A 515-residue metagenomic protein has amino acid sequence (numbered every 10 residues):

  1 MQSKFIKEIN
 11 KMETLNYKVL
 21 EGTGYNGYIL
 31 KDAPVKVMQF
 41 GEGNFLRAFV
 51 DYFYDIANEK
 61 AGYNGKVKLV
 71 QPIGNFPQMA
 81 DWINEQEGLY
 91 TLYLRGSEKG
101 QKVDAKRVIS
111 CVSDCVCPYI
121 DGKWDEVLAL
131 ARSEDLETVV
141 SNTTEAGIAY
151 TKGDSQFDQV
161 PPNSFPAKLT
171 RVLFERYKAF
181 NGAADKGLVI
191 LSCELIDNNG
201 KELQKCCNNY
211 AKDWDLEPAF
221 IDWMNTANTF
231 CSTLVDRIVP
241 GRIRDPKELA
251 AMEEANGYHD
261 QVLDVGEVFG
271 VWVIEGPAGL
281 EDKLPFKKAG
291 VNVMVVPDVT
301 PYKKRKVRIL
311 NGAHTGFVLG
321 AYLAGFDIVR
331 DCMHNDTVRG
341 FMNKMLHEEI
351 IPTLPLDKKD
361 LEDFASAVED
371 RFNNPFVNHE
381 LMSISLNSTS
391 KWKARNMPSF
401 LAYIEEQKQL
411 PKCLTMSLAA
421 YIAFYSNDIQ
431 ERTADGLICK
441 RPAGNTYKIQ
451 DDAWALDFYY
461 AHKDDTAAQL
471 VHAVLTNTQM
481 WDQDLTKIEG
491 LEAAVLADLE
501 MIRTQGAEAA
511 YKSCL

Functional and structural regions predicted by a protein language model:
M1-L515: Substrate/ligand-engaging "lid" and interaction regions
